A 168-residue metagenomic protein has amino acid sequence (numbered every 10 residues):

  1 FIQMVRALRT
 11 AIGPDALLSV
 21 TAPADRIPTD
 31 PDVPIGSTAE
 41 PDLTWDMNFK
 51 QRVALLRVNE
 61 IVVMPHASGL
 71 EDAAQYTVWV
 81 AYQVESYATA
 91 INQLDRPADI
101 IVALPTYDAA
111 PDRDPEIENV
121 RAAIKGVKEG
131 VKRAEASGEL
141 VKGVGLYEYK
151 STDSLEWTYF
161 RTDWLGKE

Functional and structural regions predicted by a protein language model:
F1-I2, A73-T77, W157: Conserved strand-to-helix beginnings and helix N-cap segments that scaffold or border functional pockets
F1-M47, V63, L94-A109, L140-Y149: Aromatic-lined carbohydrate-recognition surfaces of secreted/lumenal glycan-active proteins
L17-A88, D112-E129: Extracellular glycoside hydrolase catalytic/binding regions
V58-E60, P65-D72, Y87-E168: Substrate-binding cleft of secreted/luminal carbohydrate-active enzymes
